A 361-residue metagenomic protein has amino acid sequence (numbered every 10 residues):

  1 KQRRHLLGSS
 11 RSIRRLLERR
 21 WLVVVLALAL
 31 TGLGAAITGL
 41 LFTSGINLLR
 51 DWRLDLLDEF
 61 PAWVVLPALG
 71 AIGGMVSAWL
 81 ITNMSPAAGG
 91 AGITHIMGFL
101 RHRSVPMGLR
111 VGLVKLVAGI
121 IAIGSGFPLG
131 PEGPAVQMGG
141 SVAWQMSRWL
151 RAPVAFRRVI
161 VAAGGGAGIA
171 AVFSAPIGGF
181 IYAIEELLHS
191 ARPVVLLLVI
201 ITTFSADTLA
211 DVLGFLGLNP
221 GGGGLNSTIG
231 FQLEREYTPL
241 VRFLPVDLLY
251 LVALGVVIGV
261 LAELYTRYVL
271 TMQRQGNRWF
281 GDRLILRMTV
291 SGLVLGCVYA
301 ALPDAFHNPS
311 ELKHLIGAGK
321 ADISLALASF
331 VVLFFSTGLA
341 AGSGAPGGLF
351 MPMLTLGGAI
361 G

Functional and structural regions predicted by a protein language model:
K1-G361: Alpha-helical transmembrane segments and immediately membrane-proximal extracytoplasmic
